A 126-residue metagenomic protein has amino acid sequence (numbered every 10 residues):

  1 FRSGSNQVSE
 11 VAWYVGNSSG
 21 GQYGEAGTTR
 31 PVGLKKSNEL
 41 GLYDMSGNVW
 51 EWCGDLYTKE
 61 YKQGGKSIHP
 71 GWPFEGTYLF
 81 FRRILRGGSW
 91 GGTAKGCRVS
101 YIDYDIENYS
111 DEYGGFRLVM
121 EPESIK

Functional and structural regions predicted by a protein language model:
G4-Q7, G27-T28, M45-K126: Surface-exposed recognition segments
E10-L42: A short, contiguous structural element within a folded domain that forms the immediate neighborhood of a functional site
